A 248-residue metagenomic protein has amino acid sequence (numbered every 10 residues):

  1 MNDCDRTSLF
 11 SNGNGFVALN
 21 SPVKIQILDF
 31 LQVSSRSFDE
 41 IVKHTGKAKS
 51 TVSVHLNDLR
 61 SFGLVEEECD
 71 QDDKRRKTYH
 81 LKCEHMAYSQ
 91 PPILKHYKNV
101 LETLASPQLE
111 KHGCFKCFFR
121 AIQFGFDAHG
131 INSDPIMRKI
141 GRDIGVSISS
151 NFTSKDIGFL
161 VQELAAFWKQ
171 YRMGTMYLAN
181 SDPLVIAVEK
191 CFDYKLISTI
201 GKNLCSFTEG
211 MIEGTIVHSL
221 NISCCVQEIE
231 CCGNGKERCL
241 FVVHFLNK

Functional and structural regions predicted by a protein language model:
N2-V17, K43, K49-S50, V54 (+5 more regions): N-terminal accessory segment detector
V17-K24: Short helix-coil-helix linker/hinge
P22, V33-S37: Short capping segments at the starts of secondary-structure elements
I25-D29: Pre-recognition alpha-helix immediately N-terminal to the DNA-recognition helix within helix-turn-helix or winged-helix
R36-H44: Short acidic, hydrophobic short linear motifs in intrinsically disordered regions
L204-K248: C-terminal non-catalytic interaction appendages of large macromolecular assemblies
